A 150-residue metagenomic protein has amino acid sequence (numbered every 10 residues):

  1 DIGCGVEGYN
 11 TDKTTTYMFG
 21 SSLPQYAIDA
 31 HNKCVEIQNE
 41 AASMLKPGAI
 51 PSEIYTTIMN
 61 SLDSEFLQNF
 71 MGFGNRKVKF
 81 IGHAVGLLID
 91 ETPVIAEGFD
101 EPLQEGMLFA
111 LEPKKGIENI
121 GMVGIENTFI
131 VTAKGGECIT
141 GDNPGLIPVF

Functional and structural regions predicted by a protein language model:
D1-F150: Active-site neighborhoods and metal-handling regions in enzymes and metal-associated proteins
